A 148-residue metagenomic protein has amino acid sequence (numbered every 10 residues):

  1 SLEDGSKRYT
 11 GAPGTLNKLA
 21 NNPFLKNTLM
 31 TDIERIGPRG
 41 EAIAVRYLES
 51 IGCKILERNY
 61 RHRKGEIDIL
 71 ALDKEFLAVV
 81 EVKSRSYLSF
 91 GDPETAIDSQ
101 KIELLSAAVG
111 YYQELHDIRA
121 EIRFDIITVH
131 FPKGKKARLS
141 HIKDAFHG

Functional and structural regions predicted by a protein language model:
K7-R8, G14-R58: Acidic-basic catalytic patches of nuclease active cores, encompassing PD-(D/E)XK and other metal-cofactor nuclease
L48, I67-S89, P93, L105: Conserved catalytic cores of phosphodiester-cleaving nucleases, focusing on short active-site segments
H62-G65, K135: Short acidic/glycine-enriched loop/turn segments that link adjacent beta-strands
K64, L77-V79, E121, L139: Structural motif
F90-D117: Mid-chain, well-packed structural core segment of small domains
E114-G148: Domain-level recognition of nuclease-like catalytic cores that cleave nucleotide substrates
